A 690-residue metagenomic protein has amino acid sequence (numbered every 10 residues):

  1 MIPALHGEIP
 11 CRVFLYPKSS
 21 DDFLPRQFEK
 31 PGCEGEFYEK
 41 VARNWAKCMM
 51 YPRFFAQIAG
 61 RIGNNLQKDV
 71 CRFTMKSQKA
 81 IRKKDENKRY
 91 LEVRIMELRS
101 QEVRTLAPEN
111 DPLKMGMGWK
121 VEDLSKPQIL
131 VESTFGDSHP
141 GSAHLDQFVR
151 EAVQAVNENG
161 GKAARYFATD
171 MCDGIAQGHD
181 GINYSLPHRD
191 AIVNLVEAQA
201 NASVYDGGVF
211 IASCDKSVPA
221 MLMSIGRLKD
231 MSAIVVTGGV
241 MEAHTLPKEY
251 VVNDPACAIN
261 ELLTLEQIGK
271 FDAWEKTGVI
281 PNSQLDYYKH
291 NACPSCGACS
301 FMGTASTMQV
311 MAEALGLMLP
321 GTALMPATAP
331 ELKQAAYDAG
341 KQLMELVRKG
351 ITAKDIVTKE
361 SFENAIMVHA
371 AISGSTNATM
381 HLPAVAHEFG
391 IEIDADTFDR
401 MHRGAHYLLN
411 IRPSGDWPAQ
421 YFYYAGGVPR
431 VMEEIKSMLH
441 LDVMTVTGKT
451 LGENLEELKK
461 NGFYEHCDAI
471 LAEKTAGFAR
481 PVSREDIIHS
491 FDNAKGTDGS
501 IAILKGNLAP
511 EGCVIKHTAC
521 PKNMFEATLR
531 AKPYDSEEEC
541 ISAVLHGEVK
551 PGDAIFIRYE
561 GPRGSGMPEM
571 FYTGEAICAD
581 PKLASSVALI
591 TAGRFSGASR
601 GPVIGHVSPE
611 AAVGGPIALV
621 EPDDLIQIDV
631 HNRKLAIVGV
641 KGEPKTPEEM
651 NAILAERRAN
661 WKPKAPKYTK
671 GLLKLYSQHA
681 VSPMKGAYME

Functional and structural regions predicted by a protein language model:
P3-R12, P17-F28, V41-W45, A59 (+2 more regions): N-terminal amphipathic/hydrophobic targeting modules at extreme N-termini, encompassing cleavable Sec/SRP-type signal
S19, Q27-P31, F37, C48 (+1 more regions): Cationic, low-complexity basic patches in intrinsically disordered or flexible, solvent-exposed regions
F37, V41, Y51-F54, D69: Short linear segments in intrinsically disordered or otherwise low-structure-confidence regions
Q57, R72-F73, K83-I95: Short, Lys/Arg-enriched N-terminal segments with co-localized hydrophobic residues within the first ~10-30 amino acids
L91-G141, F148-F167, G174, D180-S185 (+5 more regions): Catalytic or ion-coupling anion/metal-binding cores of large enzyme and transporter domains
S185-N194: Glycine-rich, highly charged phosphate/nucleotide-binding loops
A200-M221, A233-T237: A short, small-residue-rich loop immediately preceding and capping a beta-strand
